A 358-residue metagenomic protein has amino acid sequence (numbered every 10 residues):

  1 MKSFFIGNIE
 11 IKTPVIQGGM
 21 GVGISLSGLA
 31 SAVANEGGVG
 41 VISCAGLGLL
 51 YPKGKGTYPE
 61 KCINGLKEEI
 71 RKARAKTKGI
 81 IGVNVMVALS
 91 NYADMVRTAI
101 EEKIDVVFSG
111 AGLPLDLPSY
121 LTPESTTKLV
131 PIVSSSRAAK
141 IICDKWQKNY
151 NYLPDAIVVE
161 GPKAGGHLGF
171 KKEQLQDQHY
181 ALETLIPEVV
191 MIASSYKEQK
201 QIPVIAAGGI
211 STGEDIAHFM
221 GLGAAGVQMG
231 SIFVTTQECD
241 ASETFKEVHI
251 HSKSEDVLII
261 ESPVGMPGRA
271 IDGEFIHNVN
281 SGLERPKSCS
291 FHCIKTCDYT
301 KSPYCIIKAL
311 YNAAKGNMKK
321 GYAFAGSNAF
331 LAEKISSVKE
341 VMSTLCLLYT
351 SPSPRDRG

Functional and structural regions predicted by a protein language model:
M1-Y196: Active-site entrance/lid segments in N-terminal catalytic domains of soluble metabolic enzymes
V41-L50, I216-E243: Glycine-rich phosphate-binding active-site loops on the catalytic face of alpha/beta enzymes
K53-P59, K171, T236-S252, M342: C-terminal helical cap(s) of enzyme catalytic domains, especially alpha/beta-barrels
R137-N149, I210-G223: Catalytic cores of alpha/beta
P203-I210, M229, S337: Glycine-rich beta-strand-to-loop/alpha-helix junction loops that act as flexible
E243-P303: Amphipathic alpha-helical blocks and their helix-capping loop/short-beta junctions
C297-G316: A C-terminal functional module that forms or caps the active site or interfaces directly with catalytic machinery
Y349-G358: Conserved small/polar residues in nucleotide/adenosyl-binding loops
